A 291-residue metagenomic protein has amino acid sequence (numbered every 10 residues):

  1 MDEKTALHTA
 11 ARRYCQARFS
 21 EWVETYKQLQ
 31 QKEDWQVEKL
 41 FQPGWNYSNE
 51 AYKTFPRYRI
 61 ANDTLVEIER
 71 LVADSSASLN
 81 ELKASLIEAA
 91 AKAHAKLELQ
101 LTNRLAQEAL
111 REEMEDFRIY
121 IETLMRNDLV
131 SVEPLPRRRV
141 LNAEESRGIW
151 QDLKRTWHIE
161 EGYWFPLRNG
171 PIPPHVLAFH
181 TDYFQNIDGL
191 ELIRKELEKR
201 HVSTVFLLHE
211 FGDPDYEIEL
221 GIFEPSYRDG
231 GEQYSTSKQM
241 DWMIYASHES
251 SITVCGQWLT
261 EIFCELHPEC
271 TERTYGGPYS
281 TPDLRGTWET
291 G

Functional and structural regions predicted by a protein language model:
M1-G291: Structured alpha/beta or helical-core interaction and ligand-binding surfaces enriched in interleaved
